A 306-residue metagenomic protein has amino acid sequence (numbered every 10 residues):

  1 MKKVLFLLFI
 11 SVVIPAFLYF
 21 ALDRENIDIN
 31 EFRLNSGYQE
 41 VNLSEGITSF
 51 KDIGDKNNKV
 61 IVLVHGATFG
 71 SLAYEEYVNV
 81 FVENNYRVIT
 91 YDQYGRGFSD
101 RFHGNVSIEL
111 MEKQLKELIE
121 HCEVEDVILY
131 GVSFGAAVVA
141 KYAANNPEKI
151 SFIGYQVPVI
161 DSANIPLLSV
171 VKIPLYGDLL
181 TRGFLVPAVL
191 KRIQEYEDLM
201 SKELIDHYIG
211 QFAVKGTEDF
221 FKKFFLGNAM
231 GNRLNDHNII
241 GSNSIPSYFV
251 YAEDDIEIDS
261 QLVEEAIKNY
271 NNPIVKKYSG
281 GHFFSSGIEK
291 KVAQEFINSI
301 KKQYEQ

Functional and structural regions predicted by a protein language model:
M1-K59, E83-Y86, E125, K277 (+2 more regions): Alpha/beta-hydrolase fold catalytic core
I53-F98: Conserved HGGG/HGGXW glycine-rich cap/lid loop of the alpha/beta-hydrolase fold
Q93-Y130: Active-site loop/oxyanion-hole signature of alpha/beta-hydrolase fold enzymes
A144, F152-L179: Flexible "cap/lid" loop of the alpha/beta hydrolase fold
N164-P166, G183-G241: Conserved alpha/beta-hydrolase catalytic His-Asp/Glu region
N243, F249-Y251: Short beta-strand/loop motif that positions the catalytic acidic residue of the alpha/beta-hydrolase fold
E253-I258, H282-F283: Acidic catalytic loop of the alpha/beta-hydrolase fold
G280-K291: Catalytic histidine-centered segment of alpha/beta-hydrolase-like enzymes
